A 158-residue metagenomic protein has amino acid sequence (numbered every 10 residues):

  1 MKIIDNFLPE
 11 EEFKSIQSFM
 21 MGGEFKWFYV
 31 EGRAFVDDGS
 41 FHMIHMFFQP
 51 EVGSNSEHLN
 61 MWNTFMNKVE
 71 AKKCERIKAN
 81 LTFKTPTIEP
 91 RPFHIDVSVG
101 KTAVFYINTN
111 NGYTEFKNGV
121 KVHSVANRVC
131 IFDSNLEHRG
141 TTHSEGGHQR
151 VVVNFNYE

Functional and structural regions predicted by a protein language model:
M1-K73: Non-heme Fe(II)/2-oxoglutarate
M66-P86: A short glycine-rich, His/Asp/Glu-containing loop-to-beta-strand
K73-E75, V99-K101, N110, A126 (+2 more regions): Residues that flank catalytic or metal-binding motifs in active/ligand-binding sites
L81-F83, I107, Y157: Short beta-strand segments enriched in hydrophobic/aromatic residues within well-folded beta-rich domains
T87-P92, S98-G100, Y106-V125, T141: A short beta-strand-loop-beta hairpin characteristic of the jelly-roll/cupin
A103-V104, G146-E158: A short hydrophobic beta-strand segment most commonly corresponding to one strand of the jelly-roll/cupin
C130, N135-T141: Histidine-centered metal-chelating micro-motifs
